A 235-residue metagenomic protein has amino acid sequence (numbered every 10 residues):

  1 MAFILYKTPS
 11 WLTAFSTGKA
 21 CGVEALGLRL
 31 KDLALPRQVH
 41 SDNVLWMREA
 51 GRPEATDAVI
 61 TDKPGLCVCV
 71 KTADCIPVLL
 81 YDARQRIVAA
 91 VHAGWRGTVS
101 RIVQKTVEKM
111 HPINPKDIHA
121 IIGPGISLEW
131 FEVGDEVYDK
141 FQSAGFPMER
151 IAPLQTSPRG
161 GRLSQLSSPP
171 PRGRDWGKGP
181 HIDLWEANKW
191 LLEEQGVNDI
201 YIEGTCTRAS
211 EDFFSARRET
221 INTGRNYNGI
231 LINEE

Functional and structural regions predicted by a protein language model:
M1-S167, R172-E235: Active-site microenvironment for binding and transforming phosphate-containing groups
